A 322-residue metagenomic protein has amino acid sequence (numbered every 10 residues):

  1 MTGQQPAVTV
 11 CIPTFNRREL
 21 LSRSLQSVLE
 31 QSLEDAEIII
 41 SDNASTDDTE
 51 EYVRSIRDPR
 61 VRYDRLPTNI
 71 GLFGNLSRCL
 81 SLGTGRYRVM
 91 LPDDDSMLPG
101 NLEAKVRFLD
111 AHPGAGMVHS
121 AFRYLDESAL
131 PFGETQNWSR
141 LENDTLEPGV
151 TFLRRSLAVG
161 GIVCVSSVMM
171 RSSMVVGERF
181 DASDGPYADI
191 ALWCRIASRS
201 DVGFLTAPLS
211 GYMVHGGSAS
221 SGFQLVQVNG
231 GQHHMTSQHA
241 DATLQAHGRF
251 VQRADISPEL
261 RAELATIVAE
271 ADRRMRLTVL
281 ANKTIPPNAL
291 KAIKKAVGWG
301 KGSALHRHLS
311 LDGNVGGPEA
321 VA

Functional and structural regions predicted by a protein language model:
P6-T9, E37, A191: Cell-envelope/extracellular polymer assembly enzymes that use nucleotide-activated donors
E19-S22, D47-S55, S96, G100: Acidic helix N-cap motif at the loop->helix transition within catalytic regions of sugar-transfer enzymes
Q26-D35: Short, acidic, metal-binding catalytic loop of nucleotide-sugar glycosyltransferases
S27, D42-E51, T68, P92: A conserved acidic beta->alpha catalytic loop
L66-G83, D93, A104: Glycine-rich, basic loop-to-helix element that forms the pyrophosphate-binding segment of sugar-nucleotide handling
S81, L98, S120, S139 (+1 more regions): Conserved nucleotide-sugar donor-binding catalytic segment
R88: Short aromatic/hydrophobic "clamp" motif used to bind/position activated sugar donors
G100-N137: Conserved donor NDP-sugar-binding/catalytic core segment of glycosyltransferases
